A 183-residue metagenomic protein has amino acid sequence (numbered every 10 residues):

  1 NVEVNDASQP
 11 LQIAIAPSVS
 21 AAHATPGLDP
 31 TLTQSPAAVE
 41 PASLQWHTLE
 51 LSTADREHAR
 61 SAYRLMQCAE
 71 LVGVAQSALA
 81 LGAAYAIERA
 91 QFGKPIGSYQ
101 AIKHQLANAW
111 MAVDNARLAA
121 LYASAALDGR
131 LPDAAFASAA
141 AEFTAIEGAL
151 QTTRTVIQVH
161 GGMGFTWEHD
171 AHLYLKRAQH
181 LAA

Functional and structural regions predicted by a protein language model:
N1-Q76, A80, A84: FAD-binding core of flavoproteins
S61-A183: Alpha-helical interface subdomain recognition
